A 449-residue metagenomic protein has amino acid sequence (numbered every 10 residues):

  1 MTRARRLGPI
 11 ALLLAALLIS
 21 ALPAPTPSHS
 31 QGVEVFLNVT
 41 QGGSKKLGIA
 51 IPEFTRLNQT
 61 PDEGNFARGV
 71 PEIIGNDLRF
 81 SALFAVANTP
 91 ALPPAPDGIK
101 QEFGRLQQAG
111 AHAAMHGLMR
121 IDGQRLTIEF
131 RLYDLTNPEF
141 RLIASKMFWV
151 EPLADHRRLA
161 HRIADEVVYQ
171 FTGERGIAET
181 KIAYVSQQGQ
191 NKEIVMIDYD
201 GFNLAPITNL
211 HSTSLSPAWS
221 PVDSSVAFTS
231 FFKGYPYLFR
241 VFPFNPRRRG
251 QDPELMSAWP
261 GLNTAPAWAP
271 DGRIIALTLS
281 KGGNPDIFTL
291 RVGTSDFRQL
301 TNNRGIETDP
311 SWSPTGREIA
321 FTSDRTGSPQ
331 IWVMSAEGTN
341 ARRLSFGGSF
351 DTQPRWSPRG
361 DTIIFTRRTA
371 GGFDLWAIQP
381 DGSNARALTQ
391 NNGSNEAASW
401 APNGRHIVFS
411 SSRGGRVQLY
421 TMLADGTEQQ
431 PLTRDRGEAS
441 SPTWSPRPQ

Functional and structural regions predicted by a protein language model:
I10-A21: Bacterial N-terminal signal peptides
H29-K46, T136-T208: C-terminal/domain-edge helix-coil "capping" segments
E34-G104, M115, M119-I121: Short beta-strand->alpha-helix linker/helix-N-cap micro-motif that forms a surface specificity/interaction loop
G98-E166: Amphipathic beta-strand/beta-sheet edge segments enriched in Tyr/Trp
G176-A178, P221-V222, P270-D271, P314-T315 (+3 more regions): Residue-level detector of Asp-centered blade-edge/turn motifs that repeat once per structural unit in beta-propeller
I182, V226, G272-I275, G316-A320 (+2 more regions): Hydrophobic beta-strand positions that form the internal "hydrophobic ladder" of WD40/Gbeta-like beta-propeller blades
D198-L215, V241-T264, L290-T308, M334-F350 (+2 more regions): Multi-bladed beta-propeller domains
